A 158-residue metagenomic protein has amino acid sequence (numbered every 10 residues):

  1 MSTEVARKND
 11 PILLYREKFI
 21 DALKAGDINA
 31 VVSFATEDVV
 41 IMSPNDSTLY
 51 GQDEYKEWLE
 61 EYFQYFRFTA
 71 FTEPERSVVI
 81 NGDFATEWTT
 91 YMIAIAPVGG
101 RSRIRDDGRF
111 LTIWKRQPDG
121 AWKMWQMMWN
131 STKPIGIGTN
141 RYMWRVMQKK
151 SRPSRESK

Functional and structural regions predicted by a protein language model:
M1-D38, D53, D83, Y142-M147 (+1 more regions): Short, low-complexity N-terminal intrinsically disordered segments enriched in polar/charged residues
R7-Y15, I28-N81, S102-R105: A solvent-exposed, acidic/Ser-Thr-rich amphipathic alpha-helical stretch
F19, L59, E73-V78, Y91-I93 (+2 more regions): Hydrophobic/aromatic beta-strand elements that line small-molecule binding cavities or substrate pockets in beta-rich
D38-V40, T89-A96: Generic short beta-strand segments
V78-A85, W114-K123: A short, structured loop/turn motif at beta-sheet edges
V98-G100: Extracellular loop and loop/strand-boundary signature of outer-membrane beta-barrel proteins
Q117-P118, K123-K158: Low-complexity, intrinsically disordered terminal/linker segments enriched in charged and Gly/Pro repeats
